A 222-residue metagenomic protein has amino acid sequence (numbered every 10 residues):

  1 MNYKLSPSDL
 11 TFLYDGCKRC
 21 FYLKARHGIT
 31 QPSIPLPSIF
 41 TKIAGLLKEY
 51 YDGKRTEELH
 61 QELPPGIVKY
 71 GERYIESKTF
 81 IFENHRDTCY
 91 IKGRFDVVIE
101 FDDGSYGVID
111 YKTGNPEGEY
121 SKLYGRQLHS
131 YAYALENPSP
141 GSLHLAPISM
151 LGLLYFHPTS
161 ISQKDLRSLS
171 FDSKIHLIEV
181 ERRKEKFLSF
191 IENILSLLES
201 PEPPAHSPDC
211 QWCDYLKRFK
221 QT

Functional and structural regions predicted by a protein language model:
M1-S105, N115: Metal-dependent nuclease catalytic cores that hydrolyze phosphodiester bonds in DNA/RNA, characterized by
N2-P7, P138-T222: Metal-dependent nuclease catalytic regions and adjoining charged, substrate-binding loops involved in nucleic-acid end
R26-Q31, I109-D110, R167-D172: Short acidic (Asp/Glu) and glycine-rich catalytic loops that position anionic groups and cofactors
I43, L47, Y124-Q127, R183: Hydrophobic (often cysteine-bearing) scaffold residues that line and stabilize catalytic clefts of nucleotide/cofactor
D96, G104-D110, S149-L153: Conserved active-site beta-strand-loop modules that form the wall/rim of enzyme catalytic pockets and either contain
Y111-Y120: Short beta-strand-loop-alpha-helix junction that forms the active-site gateway of nucleic-acid-processing nucleases
E119-R126, E179: Short alpha-helix boundary/capping segments
G125-P138: An active-site-proximal "capping" alpha-helix that borders the catalytic cofactor pocket
